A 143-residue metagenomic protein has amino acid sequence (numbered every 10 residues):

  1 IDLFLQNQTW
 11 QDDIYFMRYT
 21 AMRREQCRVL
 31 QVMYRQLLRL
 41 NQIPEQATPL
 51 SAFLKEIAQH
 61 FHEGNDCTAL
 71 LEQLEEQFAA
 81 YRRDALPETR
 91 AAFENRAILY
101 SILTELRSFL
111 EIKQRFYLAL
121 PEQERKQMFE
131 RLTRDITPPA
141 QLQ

Functional and structural regions predicted by a protein language model:
I1-F16: Non-transmembrane accessory domains of multi-pass membrane transporters/channels
I14-L142: Soluble C-terminal extramembrane regulatory/interaction domains of multi-pass membrane proteins
